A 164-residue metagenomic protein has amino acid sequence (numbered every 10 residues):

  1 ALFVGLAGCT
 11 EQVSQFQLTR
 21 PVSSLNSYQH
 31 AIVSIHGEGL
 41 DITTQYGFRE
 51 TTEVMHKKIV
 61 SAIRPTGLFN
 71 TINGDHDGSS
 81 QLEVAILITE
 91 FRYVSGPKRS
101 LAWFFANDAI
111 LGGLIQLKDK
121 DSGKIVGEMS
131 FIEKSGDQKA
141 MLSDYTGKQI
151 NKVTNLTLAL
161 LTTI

Functional and structural regions predicted by a protein language model:
A1-C9: Sec-dependent bacterial lipoprotein signal peptides
G8-V60, E128-I132, L161-I164: A structural "domain/chain start" motif
Q12, G74-I125, S135-A140: Surface-exposed short loop/turn segments
H30, F69-T71: A short amphipathic beta-strand at an alpha->beta junction
Y46-K57, F105, A140-N151: Soluble non-cytosolic domains of exported or imported proteins
V60-L68, Y93, L158-T163: Sec-exported extracytoplasmic/periplasmic mature domains
D121-T163: Short secondary-structure boundary motifs at beta->alpha junctions and helix caps
